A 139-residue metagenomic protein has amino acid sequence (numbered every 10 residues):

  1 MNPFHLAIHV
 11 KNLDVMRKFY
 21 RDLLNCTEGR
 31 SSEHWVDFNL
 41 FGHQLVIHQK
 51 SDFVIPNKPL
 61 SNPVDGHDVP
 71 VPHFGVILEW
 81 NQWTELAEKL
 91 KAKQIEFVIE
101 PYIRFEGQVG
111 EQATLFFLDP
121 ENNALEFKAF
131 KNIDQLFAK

Functional and structural regions predicted by a protein language model:
M1-N2, H67-V71, Q108-V109: Short glycine-enriched loop/turn motifs at secondary-structure junctions
M1-V15, H73-F74, L78, A129-K139: N-terminal beta-strand motif that seeds the catalytic metal site of vicinal oxygen chelate
H9-V54: Core segments of cupin and vicinal oxygen chelate
V15-M16, N81-L86: Short, conserved charged micro-motifs
S51-D65: Short, flexible, mixed-charge acidic loops at enzyme active sites
S61-I77: Helix-adjacent hinge/juxtasegments
A87-K139: Vicinal oxygen chelate
